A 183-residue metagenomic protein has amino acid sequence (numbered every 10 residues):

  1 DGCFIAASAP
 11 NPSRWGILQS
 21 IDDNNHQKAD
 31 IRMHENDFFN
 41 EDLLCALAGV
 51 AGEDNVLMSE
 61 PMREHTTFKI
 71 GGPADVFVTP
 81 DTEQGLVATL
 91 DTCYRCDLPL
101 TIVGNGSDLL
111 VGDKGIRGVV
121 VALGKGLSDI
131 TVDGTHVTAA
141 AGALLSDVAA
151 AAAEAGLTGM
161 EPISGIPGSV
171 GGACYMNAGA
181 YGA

Functional and structural regions predicted by a protein language model:
A9-P10: Ser/Thr/Pro/Gly-rich low-complexity, intrinsically disordered segments
Q19, H26-Q27: Low-complexity, intrinsically disordered or signal/transmembrane-proximal segments
A29, M33-Q84, R117: N-terminal flexible segment immediately upstream of the FAD-binding catalytic core in FAD-dependent oxidoreductases
M62-L100, G112-L157: N-terminal glycine-rich flavin-associated loop
A149-A155, G159-A183: A gly/ser-rich beta-alpha-beta helix-loop segment of oxidoreductase catalytic cores
